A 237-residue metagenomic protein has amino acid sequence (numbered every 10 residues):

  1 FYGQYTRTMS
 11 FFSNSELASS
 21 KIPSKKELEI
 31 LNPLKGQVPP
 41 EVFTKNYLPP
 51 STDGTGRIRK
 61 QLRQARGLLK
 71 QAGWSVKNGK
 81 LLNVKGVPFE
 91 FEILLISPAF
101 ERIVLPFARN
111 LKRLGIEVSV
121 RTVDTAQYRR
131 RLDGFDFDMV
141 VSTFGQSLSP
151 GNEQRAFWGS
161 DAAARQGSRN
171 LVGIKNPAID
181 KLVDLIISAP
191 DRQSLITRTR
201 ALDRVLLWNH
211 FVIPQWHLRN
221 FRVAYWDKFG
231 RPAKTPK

Functional and structural regions predicted by a protein language model:
F1-K45, R63-R66, A99-A108, R130-K237: Detector for C-terminal structural segments
G54: The substrate-binding groove and active-site-proximal loops of carbohydrate-active enzymes, especially glycoside
L62-E92: Immediate post-signal peptide segment of exported/extracytoplasmic ligand-binding proteins
V87-S97, V118-R121, D138: Short, well-ordered beta-strand elements
G115: Short glycine-rich hinge loops at helix-strand junctions in the catalytic core of two-component histidine kinases
V120-R130: Short helix-initiation/N-cap motifs at beta->coil->alpha
